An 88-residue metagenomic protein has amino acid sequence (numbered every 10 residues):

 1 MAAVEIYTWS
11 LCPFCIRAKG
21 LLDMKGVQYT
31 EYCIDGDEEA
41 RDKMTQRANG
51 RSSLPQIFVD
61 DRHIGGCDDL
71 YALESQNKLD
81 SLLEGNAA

Functional and structural regions predicted by a protein language model:
M1-A3, E84-A88: Compositionally biased, disordered extreme N-termini, encompassing classical targeting presequences
M1-Q28: Local sequence-structure signature of Cys/Sec-based thiol-disulfide redox active-site neighborhoods
I16, E39, G65: Residues that form or flank phosphate/diphosphate-binding pockets in enzymes that use nucleotide phosphates
R17-K19, K25-Q28, Q46, A72 (+1 more regions): Non-catalytic interaction surface on structured domains
I34-S52, E84: Thioredoxin-like thiol-disulfide oxidoreductase module
N49-F58, D68: Structural micro-motif
V59-G85: Non-catalytic, surface beta->alpha helical segment in thiol-disulfide oxidoreductase systems
